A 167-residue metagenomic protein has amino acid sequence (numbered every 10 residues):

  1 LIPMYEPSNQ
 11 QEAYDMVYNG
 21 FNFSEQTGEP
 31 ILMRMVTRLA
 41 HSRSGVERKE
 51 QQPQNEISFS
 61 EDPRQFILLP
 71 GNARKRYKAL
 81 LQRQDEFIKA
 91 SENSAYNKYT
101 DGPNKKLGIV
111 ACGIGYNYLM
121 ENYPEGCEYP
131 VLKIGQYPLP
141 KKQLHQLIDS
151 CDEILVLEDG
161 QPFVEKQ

Functional and structural regions predicted by a protein language model:
L1: Flexible glycine/proline-rich, aromatic-decorated loop/lid segments
P7-Q167: Flexible, low-complexity linker and terminal segments
